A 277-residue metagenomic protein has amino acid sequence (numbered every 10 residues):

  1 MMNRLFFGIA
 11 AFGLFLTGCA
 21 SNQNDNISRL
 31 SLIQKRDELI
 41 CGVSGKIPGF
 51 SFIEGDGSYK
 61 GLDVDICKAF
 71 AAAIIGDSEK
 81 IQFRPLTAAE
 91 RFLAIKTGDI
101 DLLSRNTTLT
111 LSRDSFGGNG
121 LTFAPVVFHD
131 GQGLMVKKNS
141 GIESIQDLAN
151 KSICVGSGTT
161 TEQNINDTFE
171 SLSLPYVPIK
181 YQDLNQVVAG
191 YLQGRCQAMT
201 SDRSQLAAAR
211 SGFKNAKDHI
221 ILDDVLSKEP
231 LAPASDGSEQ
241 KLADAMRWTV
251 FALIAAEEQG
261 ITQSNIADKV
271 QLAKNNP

Functional and structural regions predicted by a protein language model:
M1-I9: Bacterial N-terminal signal peptides that target proteins for export
L16-G18: C-terminal motif of bacterial Sec signal peptides marking the signal peptidase cleavage site
A20, N24, D65-K68, A72-I74 (+6 more regions): Extended ligand-binding regions for polar small-molecule ligands
Q23-S104: Extracytoplasmic small-molecule ligand-binding "clamshell" domains of the periplasmic binding protein/Venus flytrap
R29, I66-C67, E90-A94, L184-G190 (+2 more regions): Short, hydrophobic alpha-helical packing/hinge segments within bilobed ligand-binding/sensory domains
Q34-K35, A71-G76, K96-I100, N139 (+6 more regions): Sec-exported extracytoplasmic/periplasmic mature domains
I40-G49, Y59-I74, T108, D130-Q182 (+1 more regions): Bilobed "Venus flytrap"/periplasmic-binding protein-like clamshell domains and structurally analogous long
K68, A72, G76, K80-D147 (+1 more regions): Acidic, polar ligand-binding/catalytic clefts
